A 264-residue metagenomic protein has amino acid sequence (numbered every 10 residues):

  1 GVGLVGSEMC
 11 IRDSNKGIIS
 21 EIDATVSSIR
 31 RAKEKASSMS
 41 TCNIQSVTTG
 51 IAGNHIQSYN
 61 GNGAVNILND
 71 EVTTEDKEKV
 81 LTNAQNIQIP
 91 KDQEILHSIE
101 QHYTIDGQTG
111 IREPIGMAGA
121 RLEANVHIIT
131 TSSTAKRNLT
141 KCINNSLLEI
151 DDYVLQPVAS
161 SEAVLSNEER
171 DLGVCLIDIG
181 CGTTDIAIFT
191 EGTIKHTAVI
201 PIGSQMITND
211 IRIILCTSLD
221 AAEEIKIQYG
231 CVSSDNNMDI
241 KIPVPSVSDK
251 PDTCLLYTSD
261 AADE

Functional and structural regions predicted by a protein language model:
G1-G6, I11, Y257-E264: Single conserved hydrophobic/aromatic residue that forms the stacking wall/gate of nucleotide- or nucleobase-binding
G6-L176, T193-K195, S204, T217-C254: Nucleotide/phosphate-binding catalytic cleft detector across ATP-hydrolyzing and phosphate-transferring enzymes
D23, D76, D152, D178 (+3 more regions): Acidic side chains
S27, V80, G182-T183, F189 (+1 more regions): A generic signature of intrinsically disordered, low-complexity regions enriched in glycine/proline and charged/polar
L172-I214: Glycine-rich phosphate-binding loop of actin/hexokinase-like ATP-binding domains
